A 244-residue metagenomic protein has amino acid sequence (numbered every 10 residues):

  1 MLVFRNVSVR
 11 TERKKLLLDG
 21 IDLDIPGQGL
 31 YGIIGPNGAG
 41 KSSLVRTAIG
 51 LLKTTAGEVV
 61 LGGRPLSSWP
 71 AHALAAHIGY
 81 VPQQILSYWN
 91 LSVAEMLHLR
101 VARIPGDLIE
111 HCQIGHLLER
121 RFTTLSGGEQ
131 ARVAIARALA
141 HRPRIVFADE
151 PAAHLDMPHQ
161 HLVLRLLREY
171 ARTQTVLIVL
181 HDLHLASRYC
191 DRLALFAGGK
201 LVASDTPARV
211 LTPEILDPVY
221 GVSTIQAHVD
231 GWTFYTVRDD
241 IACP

Functional and structural regions predicted by a protein language model:
M1-F4, S8-G20, G38, S68-P70: A short, flexible loop at the N-terminus of ABC-type nucleotide-binding domains that lies
I34-P36: The feature captures the beta-strand-to-loop junction immediately N-terminal to the Walker
I49: Helix-to-loop junction immediately C-terminal to a conserved catalytic motif
G57-P65, L74: Conserved ABC transporter NBD signature motif
R103-T123: Conserved ABC ATPase "signature" region
V146-E150: Catalytic Walker B motif of ABC-type/P-loop ATPase nucleotide-binding domains
D217-P244: ABC ATPase nucleotide-binding domains
